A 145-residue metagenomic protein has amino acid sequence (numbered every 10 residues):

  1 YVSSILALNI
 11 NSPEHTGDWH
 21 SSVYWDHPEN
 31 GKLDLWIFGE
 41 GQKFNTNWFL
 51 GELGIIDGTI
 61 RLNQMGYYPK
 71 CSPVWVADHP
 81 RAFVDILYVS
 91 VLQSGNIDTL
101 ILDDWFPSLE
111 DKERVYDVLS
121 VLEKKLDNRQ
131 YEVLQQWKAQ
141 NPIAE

Functional and structural regions predicted by a protein language model:
Y1-I56: Short gly/ser-rich loop at a beta-strand->alpha-helix junction or flexible surface loop bordering the NTP-binding
I55-E145: Hydrophobic alpha-helical interaction segments
